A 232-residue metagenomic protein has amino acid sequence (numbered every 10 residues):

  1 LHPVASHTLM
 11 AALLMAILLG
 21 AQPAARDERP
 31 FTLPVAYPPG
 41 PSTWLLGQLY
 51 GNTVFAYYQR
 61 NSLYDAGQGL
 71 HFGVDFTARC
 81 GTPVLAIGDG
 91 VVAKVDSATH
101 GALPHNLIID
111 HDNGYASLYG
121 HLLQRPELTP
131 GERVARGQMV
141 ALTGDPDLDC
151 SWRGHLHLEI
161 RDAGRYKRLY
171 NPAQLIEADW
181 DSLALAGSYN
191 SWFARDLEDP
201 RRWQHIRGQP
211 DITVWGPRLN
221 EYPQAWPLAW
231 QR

Functional and structural regions predicted by a protein language model:
L1-A11: N-terminal Sec-pathway targeting helices
A16-H105, R136, L185-R232: Surface-exposed, glycine-biased beta-strand/turn segments
G47-L49, V54-Y58, Y119-L122, K167-D179: Short amphipathic beta-strand/extended segments with alternating polar/hydrophobic composition
D75, I108, L118, L142 (+1 more regions): Conserved beta-strand positions that form and line the central face of beta-propeller blades
G81-P83, S97-H100, G114-A116, Q124-R125 (+3 more regions): Solvent-exposed loop/turn segments at secondary-structure junctions within structured extracellular/periplasmic domains
I87-P126, P130, R153-H157: Zn2+-dependent peptidoglycan hydrolase active-site motif and core
H111, E132-R202: Conserved, short, structured surface segments that act as functional micro-motifs
